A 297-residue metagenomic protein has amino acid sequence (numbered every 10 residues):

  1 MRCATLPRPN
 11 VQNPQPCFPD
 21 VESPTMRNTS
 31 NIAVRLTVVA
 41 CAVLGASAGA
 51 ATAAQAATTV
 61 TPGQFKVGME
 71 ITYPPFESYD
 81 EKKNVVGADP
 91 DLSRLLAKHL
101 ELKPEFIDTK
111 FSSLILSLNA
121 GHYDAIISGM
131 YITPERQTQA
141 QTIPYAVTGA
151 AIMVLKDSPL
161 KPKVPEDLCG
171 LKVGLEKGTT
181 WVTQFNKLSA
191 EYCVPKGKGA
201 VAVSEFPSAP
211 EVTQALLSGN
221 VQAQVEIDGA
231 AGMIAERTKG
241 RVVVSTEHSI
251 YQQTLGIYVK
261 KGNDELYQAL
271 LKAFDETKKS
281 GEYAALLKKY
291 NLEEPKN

Functional and structural regions predicted by a protein language model:
R27-A40: Bacterial N-terminal signal peptides that target proteins for export
V43-A53: C-terminal segment of classical bacterial N-terminal signal peptides
A57-G129, E205, S280, K289: Extracytoplasmic small-molecule ligand-binding "clamshell" domains of the periplasmic binding protein/Venus flytrap
I71, V147-V154, E236-D275, Y290-N297: Periplasmic-binding protein-like
P90-H99, S158, P165-T180, G256-E294: Extended ligand-binding regions for polar small-molecule ligands
S93-L100, W181-E205, A235-R237: Ligand-binding cleft/hinge of the Venus flytrap
R94, K98, K103-D167, H248-S249: Acidic, polar ligand-binding/catalytic clefts
S112-S113, M130-T138, Q184-L188, L217 (+1 more regions): A ligand-binding cleft/hinge motif common to bilobed small-molecule-binding domains
